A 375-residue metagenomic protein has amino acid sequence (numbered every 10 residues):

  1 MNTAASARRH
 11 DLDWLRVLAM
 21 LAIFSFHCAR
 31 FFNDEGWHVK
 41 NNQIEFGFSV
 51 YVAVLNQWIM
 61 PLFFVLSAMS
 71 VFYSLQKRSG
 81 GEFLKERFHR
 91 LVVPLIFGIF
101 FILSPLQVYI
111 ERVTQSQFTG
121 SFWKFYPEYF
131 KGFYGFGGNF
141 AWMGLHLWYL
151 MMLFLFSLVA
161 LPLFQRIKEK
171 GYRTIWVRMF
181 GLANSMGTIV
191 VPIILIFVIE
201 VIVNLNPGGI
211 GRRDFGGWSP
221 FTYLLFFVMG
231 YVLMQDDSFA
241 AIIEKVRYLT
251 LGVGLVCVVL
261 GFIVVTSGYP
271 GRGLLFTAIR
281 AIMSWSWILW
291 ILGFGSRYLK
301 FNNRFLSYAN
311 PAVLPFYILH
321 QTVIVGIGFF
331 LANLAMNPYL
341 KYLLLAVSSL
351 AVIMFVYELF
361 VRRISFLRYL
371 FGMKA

Functional and structural regions predicted by a protein language model:
M1-A375: Alpha-helical transmembrane segments and their immediate juxtamembrane cytosolic regions
